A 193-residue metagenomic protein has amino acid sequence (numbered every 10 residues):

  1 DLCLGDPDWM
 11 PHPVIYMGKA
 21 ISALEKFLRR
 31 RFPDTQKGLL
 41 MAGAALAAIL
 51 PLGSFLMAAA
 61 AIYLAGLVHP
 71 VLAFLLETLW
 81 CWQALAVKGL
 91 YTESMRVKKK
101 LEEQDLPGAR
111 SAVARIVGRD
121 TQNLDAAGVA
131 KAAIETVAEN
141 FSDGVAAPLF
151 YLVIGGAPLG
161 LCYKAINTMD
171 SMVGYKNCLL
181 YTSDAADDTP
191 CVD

Functional and structural regions predicted by a protein language model:
D1, L24, A109: A residue-level signal for conserved active-site and pocket-lining positions in enzyme catalytic cores
D1, Y181-D188: Conserved small/polar residues in nucleotide/adenosyl-binding loops
L2-D8, L72-K99: Hydrophobic alpha-helical membrane-embedded segments
P11-L28, L179-S183: Divalent-cation-assisted or electrostatically stabilized phosphate/pyrophosphate-binding catalytic cores
K26-A58, R115, V129-S142, A147 (+2 more regions): Multi-pass membrane catalytic core of lipid/isoprenoid biosynthesis enzymes
A42-V87, P158-L161, A165-G174, C178-L179: Long, highly hydrophobic alpha-helical transmembrane signal-anchor segments
L85-S142, A146-P158, T168-C178: Polar-ligand-bearing catalytic/cofactor-coordination segments of membrane-embedded or membrane-tethered inner-membrane
